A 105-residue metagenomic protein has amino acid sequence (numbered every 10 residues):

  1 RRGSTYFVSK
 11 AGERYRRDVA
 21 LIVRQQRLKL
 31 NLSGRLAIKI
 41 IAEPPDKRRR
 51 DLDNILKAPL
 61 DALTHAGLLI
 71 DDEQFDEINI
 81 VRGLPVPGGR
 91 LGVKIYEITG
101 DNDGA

Functional and structural regions predicted by a protein language model:
R1-A105: Acidic, proline/glycine-enriched N-terminal capping motif
